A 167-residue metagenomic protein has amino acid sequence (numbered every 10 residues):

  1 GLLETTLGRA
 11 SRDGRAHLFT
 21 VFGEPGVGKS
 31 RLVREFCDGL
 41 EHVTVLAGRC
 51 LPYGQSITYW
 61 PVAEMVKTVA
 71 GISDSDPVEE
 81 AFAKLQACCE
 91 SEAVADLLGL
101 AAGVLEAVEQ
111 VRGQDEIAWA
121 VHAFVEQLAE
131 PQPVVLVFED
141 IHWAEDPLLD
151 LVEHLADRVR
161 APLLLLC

Functional and structural regions predicted by a protein language model:
G1-C167: Key residue(s) within conserved catalytic/signature motifs
